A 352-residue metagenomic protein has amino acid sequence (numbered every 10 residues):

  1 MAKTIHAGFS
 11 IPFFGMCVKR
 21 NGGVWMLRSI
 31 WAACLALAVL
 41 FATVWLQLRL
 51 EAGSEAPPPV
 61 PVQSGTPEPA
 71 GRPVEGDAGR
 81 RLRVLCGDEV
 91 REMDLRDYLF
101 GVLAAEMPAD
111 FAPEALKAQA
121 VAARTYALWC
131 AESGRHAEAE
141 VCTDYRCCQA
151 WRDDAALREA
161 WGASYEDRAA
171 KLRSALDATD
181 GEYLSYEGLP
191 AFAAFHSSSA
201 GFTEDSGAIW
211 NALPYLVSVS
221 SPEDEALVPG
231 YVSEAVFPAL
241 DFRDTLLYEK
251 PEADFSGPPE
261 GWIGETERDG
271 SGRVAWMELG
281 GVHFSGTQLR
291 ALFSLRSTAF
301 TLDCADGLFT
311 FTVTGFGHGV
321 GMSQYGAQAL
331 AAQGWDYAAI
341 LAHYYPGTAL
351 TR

Functional and structural regions predicted by a protein language model:
K3-I5, I11, R20: Short terminal hydrophobic/aromatic SLiMs and anchors at protein ends
K19-L37: N-terminal Sec-pathway targeting helices
F41-E55: Membrane-interface motif at the C-terminal end of an N-terminal transmembrane signal
E51-L85: N-terminal, intrinsically disordered, polar/charged segments of Gram-positive cell-envelope systems that serve as
M93-A112, S220-V228: Acidic/histidine-rich, surface-exposed loop or edge segments in extracytoplasmic proteins
A104-P108, V121-E132, L247, P251 (+2 more regions): Sec-exported extracytoplasmic/periplasmic mature domains
T125-F309, T314: Extended substrate/cofactor- or partner-recognition/assembly subdomains adjacent to catalytic sites in enzymes
S285-R352: C-terminal soluble interaction/assembly domains
